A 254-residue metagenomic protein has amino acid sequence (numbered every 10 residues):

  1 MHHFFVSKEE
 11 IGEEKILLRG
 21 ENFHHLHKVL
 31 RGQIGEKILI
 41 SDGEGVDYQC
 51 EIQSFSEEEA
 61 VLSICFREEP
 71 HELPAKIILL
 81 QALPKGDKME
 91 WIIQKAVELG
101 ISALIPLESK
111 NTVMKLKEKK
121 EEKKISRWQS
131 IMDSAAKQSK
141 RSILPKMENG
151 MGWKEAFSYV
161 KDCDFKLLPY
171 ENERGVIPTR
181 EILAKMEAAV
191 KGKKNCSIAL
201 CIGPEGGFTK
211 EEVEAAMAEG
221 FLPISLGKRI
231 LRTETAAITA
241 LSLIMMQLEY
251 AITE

Functional and structural regions predicted by a protein language model:
M1-E69: N-terminal positively charged helical leader segments and presequences
I16-L17, P74-I78, C196-A199, M217-L226: Glycine/charged-rich beta-loop-alpha catalytic/anionic-binding loops adjacent to active sites
K28-E59, K154-E187: N-terminal-biased segments
L62, L144-E148, P223: Generic structural signal for residues in well-ordered beta-strands
R67-L167: RNA substrate-binding interface of SAM-dependent RNA methyltransferases
D164-G207, E212, F221-I224: Active-site/ligand-binding-proximal alpha/beta "capping" segment
K210-E254: Structured adenosyl-cofactor binding patch, chiefly the S-adenosyl-L-methionine
